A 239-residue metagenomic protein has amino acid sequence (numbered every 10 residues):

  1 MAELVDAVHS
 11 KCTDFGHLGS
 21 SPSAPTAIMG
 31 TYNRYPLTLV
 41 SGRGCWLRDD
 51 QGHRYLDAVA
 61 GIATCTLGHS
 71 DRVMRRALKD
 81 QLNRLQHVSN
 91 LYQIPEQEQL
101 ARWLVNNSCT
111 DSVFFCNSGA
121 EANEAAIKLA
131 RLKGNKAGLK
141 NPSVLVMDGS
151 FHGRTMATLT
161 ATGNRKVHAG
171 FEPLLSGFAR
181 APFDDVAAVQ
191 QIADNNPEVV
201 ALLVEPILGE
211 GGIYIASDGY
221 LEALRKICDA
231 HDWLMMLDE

Functional and structural regions predicted by a protein language model:
E3, H17-S23: Short, positively charged low-complexity motifs
A24-R43: Active-site-adjacent loop/helix segments that line or gate small-molecule/cofactor pockets in enzymes
H53, A201, L234-M235: Hydrophobic "anchor" residues on beta-strands that sit immediately upstream of conserved functional sites
R54-L139: Glycine-rich loop-to-alpha-helix module at the N-terminal edge of alpha/beta enzyme cores
A101-A201, E222: PLP-dependent aspartate aminotransferase-fold enzymes
E198-I213: Short acidic, glycine-rich surface-loop motifs adjacent to enzyme active sites
Y214-E239: Catalytic PLP-binding core of fold-type I/II PLP enzymes
